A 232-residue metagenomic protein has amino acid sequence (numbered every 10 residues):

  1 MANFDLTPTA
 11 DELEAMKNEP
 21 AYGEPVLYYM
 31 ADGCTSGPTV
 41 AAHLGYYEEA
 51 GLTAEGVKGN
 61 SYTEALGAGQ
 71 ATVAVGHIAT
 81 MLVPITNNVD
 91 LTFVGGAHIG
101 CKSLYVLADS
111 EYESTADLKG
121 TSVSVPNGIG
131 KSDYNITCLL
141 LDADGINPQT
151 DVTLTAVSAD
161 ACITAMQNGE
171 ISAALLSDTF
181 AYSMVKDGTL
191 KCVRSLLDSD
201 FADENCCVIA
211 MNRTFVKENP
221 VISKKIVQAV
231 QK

Functional and structural regions predicted by a protein language model:
A2-A156, S172-D178, C192-S195, D203: Short, glycine-/small- and polar/acidic-enriched structural segments that line small-molecule recognition paths
I78-A79, T155, D160-K232: Pocket-lining segment of extracytoplasmic ligand-binding domains
